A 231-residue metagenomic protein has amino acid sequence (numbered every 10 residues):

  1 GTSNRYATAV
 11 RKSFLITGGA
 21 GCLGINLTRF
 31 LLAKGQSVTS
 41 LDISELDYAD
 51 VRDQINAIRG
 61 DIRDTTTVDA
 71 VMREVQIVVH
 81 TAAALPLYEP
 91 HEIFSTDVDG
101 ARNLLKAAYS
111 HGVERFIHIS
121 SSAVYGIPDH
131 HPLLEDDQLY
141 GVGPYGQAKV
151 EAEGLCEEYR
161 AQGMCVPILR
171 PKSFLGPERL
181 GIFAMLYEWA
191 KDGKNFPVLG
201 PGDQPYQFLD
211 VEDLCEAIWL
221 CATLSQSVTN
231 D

Functional and structural regions predicted by a protein language model:
F14-K34: N-terminal Rossmann NAD(P)H-binding glycine-rich loop of SDR-like oxidoreductase domains
D53-R63: Rossmann-fold cofactor-recognition segment
I62-T96, A107, V124-I127: NAD(P)H-binding glycine-rich loop region in Rossmannoid oxidoreductase-like domains and their noncatalytic homologs
R63, E92-N103, G143, Q147-A148 (+1 more regions): Glycine-rich NAD(P)-binding loop of the Rossmann-fold in SDR/ketoreductase-type enzymes
D99, N103-Y145, Y159, P167: Conserved Rossmann-fold NAD(P)-dependent oxidoreductase catalytic core, especially the SDR/UDP-sugar
V142, K172-L180, G200-E212, Q226: Glycine-rich "substrate-gating" loop/helix at the edge of Rossmann-like oxidoreductase active sites
E153-P177: Conserved beta-loop-beta element that borders a ligand/cofactor-binding pocket
Y187-F196, Y206-D231: Alpha-helical substrate-binding/gating segment
